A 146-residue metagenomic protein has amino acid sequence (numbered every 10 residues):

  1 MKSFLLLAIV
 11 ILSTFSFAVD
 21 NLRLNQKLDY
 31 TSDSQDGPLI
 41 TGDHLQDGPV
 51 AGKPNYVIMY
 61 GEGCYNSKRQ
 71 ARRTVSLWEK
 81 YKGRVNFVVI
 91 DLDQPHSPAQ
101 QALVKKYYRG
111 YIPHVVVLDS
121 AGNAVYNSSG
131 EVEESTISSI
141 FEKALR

Functional and structural regions predicted by a protein language model:
F4-L12: Sec-dependent N-terminal signal peptides
V19-L45: N-terminal "domain-start" segment that seeds a small globular fold
V50-E62: Short active-site neighborhood of thiol/selenol oxidoreductases, capturing the structured segment around
Y56-V57, F87, V115: Hydrophobic beta-strand anchors of alpha/beta hydrolase catalytic cores
G61-N66, L92-H96, G122-A124, E131-E134: Solvent-exposed loop/turn segments at secondary-structure junctions within structured extracellular/periplasmic domains
S67-Y81: Typically the conserved alpha-helix immediately C-terminal to a functionally engaged Cys/Sec in thioredoxin-like
G83-P98: Thiol-based oxidoreductase modules, predominantly thioredoxin-like and allied folds used for disulfide exchange
Y111, V117-R146: Non-catalytic, surface beta->alpha helical segment in thiol-disulfide oxidoreductase systems
